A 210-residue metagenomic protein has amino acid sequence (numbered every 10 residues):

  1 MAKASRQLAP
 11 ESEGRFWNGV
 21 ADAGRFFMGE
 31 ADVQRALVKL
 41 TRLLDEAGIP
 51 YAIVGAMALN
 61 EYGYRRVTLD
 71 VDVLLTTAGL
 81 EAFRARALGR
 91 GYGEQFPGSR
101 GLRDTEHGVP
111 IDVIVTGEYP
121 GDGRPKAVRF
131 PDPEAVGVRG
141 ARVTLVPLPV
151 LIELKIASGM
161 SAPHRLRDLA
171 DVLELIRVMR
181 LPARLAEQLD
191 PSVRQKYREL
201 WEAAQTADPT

Functional and structural regions predicted by a protein language model:
M1-T210: Compositionally biased terminal segments of proteins
